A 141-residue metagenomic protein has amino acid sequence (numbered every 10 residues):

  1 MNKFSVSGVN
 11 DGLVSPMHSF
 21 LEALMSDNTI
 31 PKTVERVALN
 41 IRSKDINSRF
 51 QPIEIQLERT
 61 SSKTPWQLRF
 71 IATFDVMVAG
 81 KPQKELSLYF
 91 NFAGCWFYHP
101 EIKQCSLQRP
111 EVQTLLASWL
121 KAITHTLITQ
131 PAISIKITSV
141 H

Functional and structural regions predicted by a protein language model:
M1-A38: Short N-terminal edge-element motif at the start of the domain
S7, N40-R42, E58, N91 (+1 more regions): A structural detector for beta-sheet-dominated domains
S26-Q67: Amphipathic, interaction-prone secondary-structure segments
S61-T114: An exposed acidic His-Trp-rich patch
W96-H141: Low-complexity intrinsically disordered segments
